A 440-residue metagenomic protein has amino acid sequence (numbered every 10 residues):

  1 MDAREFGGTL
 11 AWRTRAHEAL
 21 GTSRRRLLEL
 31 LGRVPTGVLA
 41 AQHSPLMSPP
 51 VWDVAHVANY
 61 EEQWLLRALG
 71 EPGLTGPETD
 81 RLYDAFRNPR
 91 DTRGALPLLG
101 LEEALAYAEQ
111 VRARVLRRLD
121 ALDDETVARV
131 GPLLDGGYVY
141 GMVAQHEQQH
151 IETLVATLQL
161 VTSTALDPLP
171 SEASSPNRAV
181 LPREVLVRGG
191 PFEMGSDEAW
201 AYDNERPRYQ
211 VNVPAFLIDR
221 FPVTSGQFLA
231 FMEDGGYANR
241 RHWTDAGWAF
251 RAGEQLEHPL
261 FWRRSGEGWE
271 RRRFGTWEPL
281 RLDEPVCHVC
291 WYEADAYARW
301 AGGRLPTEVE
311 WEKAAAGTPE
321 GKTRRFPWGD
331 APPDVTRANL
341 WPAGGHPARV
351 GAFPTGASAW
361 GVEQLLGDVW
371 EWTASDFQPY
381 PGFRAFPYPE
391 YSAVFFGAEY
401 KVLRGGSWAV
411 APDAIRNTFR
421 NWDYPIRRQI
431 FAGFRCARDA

Functional and structural regions predicted by a protein language model:
M1-S48, W52-Y60, W64-P77, R81-E125 (+13 more regions): Disulfide-stabilized, aromatic/cysteine-rich ligand-recognition loop
R129-P132: Short, charged/polar, low-complexity loop and linker segments that flank or interrupt alpha-helical bundles
V143, E147-Q149, T153, T157-S175 (+3 more regions): Functional-site microenvironments in short loops/helix caps that host divalent-cation chemistry
